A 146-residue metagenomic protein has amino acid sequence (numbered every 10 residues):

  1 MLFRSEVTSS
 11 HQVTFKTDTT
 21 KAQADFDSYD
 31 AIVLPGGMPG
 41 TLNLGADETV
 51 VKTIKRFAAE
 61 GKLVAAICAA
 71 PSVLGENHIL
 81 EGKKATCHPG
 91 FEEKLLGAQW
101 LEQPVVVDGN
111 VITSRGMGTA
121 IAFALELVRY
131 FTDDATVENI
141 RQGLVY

Functional and structural regions predicted by a protein language model:
M1-E60, V73-G82, K94-E102, N110-Y146: Extended, subdomain-level signal for the structured scaffold at the beginning of enzyme domains
I67-C68: Short, thiol/selenol-centered motifs that function as redox-active sites or metal-ligating centers
V107: Cytochrome P450 catalytic-domain "roof"
